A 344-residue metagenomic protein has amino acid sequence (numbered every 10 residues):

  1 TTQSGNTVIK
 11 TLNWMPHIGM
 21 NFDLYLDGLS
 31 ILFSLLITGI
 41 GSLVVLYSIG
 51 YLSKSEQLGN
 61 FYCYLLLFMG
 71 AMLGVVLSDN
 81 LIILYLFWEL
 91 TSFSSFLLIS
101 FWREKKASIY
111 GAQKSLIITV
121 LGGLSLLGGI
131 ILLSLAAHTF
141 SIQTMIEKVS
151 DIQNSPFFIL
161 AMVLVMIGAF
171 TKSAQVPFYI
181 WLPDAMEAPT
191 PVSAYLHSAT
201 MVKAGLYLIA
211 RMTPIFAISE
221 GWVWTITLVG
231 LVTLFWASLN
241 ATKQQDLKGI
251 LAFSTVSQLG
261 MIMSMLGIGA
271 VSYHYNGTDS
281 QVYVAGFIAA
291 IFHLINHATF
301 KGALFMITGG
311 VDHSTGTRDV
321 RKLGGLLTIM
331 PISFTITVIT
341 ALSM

Functional and structural regions predicted by a protein language model:
T1-M344: ...captures the hydrophobic TM-helix bundle architecture rather than a specific catalytic motif, and can also fire on
